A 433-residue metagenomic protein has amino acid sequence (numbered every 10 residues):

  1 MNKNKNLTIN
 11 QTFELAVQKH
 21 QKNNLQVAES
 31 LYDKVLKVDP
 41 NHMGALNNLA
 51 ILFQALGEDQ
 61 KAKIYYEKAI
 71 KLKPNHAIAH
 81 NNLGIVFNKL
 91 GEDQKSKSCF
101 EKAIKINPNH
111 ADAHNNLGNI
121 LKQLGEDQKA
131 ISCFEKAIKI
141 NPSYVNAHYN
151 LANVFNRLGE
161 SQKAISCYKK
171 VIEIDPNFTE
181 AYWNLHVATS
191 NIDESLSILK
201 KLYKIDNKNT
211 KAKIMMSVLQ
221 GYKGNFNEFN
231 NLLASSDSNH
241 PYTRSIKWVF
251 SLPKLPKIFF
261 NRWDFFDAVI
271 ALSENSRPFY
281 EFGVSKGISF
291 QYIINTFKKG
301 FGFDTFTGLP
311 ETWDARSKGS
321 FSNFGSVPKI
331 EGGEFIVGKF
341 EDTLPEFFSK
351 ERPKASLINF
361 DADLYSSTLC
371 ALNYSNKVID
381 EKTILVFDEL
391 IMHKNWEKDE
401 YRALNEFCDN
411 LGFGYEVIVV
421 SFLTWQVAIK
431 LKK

Functional and structural regions predicted by a protein language model:
N6, P40, P74, P108 (+3 more regions): Short coil turns that delineate tetratricopeptide repeat
L7-V38, I51-A55: Alpha-helical segment of the N-proximal tetratricopeptide repeat
F13-Q21, G44-A55, I78-K89, D112-Q123 (+3 more regions): Conserved alpha-helical positions within TPR/SEL1-like repeat arrays
L25, D59, D93, D127 (+3 more regions): TPR-repeat structural position
G221-S276: Class I SAM-dependent methyltransferase Rossmann-like catalytic core, especially the SAM/SAH-binding loop
E274-K433: S-adenosylmethionine/decaboxylated-SAM
